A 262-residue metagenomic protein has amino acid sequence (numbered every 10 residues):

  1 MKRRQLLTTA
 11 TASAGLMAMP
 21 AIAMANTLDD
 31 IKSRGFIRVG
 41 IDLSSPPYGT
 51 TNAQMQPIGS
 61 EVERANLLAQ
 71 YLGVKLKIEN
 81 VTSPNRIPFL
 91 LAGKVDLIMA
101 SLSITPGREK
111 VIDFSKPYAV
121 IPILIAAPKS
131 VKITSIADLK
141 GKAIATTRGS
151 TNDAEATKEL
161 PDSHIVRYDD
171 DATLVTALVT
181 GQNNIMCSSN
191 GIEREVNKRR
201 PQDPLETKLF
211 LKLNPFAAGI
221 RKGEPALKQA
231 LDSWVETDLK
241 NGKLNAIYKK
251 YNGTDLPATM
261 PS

Functional and structural regions predicted by a protein language model:
L7-M24: N-terminal export signals
T27-S101: Extracytoplasmic small-molecule ligand-binding "clamshell" domains of the periplasmic binding protein/Venus flytrap
L28, A127-I144: Flexible hinge/capping segments at coil-to-helix
L43, A119-A127, R194-E236, T254-S262: Periplasmic-binding protein-like
G59-Y71, A137, K142-A143, R148-T151 (+2 more regions): Extended ligand-binding regions for polar small-molecule ligands
I78-P88, V166-T176, N214: Short helix-initiation/N-cap motifs at beta->coil->alpha
L102-K110, E155-K158, V179-K212: A ligand-binding cleft/hinge motif common to bilobed small-molecule-binding domains
T151-Y168, P204-E206, V235-S262: Ligand-binding clefts/hinges and TM-proximal coupling segments of bilobed small-molecule sensing domains
